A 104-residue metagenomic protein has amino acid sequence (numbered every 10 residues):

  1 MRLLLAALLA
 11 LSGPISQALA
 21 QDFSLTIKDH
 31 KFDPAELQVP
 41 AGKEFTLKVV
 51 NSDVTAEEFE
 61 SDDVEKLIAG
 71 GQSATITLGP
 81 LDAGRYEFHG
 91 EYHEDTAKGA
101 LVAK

Functional and structural regions predicted by a protein language model:
R2-P14: Bacterial N-terminal signal peptides
P14-A20: Sec/Tat signal peptide C-region and signal peptidase I cleavage site
A20-G42: N-terminal edge beta-strand
S24, G70-K104: Extracellular/periplasmic metallocenter environments
A35-L37, D63-I68, T77: Beta-strand-rich interaction surfaces with strong enrichment in secreted/lumenal proteins
V49-N51: Asparagine-centered strand-capping/turn motif at beta-strand->loop junctions
A56-D62: Change to "...patches in solvent-exposed regions of secreted, membrane-anchored, or virion-exposed structural
